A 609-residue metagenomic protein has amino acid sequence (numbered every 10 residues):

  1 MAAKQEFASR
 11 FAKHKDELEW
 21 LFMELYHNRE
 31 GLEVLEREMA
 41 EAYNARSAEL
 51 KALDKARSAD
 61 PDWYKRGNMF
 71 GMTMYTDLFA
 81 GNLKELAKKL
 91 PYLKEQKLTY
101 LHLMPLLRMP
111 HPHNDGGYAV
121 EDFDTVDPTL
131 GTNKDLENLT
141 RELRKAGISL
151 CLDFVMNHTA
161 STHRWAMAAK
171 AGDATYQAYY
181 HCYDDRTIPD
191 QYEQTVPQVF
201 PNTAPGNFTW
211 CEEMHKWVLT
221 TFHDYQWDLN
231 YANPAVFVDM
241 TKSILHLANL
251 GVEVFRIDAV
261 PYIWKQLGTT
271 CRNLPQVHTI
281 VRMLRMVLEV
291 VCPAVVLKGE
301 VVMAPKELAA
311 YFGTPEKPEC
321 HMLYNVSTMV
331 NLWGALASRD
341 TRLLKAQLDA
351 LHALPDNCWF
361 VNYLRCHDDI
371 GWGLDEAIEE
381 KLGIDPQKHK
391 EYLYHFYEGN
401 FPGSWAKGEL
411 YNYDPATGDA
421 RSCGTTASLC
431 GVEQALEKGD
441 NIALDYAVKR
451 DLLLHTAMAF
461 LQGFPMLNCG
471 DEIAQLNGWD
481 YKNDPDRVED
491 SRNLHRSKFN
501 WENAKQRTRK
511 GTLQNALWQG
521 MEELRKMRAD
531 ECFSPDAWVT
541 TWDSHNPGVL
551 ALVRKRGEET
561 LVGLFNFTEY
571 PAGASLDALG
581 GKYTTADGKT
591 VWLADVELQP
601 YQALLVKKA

Functional and structural regions predicted by a protein language model:
M1-L579, D587-G588, W592-A609: Active-site and adjacent substrate-binding regions of carbohydrate-active enzymes
